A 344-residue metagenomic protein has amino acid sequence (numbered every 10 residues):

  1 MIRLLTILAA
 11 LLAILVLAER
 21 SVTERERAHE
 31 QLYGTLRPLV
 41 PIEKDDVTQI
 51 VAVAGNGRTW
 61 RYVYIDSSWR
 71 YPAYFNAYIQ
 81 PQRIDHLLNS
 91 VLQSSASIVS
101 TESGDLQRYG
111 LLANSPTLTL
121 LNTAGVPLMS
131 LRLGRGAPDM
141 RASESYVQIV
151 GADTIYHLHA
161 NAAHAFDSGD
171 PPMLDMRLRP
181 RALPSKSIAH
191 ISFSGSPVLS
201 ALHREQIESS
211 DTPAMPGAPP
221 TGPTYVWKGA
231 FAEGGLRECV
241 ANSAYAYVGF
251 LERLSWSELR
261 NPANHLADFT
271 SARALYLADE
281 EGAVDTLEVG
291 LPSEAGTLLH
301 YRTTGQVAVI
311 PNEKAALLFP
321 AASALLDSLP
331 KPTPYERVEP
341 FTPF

Functional and structural regions predicted by a protein language model:
M1-F344: A short-motif feature that recognizes glycine-rich, charge-decorated loops that bind or process nucleotide phosphates
